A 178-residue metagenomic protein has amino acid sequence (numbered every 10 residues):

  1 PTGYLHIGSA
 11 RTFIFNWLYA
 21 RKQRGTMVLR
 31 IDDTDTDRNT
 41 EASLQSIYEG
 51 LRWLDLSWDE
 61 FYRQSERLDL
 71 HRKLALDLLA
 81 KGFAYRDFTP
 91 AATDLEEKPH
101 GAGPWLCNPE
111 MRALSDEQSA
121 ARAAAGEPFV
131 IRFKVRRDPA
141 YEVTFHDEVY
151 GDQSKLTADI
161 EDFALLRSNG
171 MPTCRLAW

Functional and structural regions predicted by a protein language model:
P1-A102, D162: N-terminal Rossmann-like or analogous alpha/beta NTP/dinucleotide-binding catalytic cores that position adenine
R86-W178: Active-site cores that bind ATP or allylic diphosphates and position pyrophosphate for catalysis
